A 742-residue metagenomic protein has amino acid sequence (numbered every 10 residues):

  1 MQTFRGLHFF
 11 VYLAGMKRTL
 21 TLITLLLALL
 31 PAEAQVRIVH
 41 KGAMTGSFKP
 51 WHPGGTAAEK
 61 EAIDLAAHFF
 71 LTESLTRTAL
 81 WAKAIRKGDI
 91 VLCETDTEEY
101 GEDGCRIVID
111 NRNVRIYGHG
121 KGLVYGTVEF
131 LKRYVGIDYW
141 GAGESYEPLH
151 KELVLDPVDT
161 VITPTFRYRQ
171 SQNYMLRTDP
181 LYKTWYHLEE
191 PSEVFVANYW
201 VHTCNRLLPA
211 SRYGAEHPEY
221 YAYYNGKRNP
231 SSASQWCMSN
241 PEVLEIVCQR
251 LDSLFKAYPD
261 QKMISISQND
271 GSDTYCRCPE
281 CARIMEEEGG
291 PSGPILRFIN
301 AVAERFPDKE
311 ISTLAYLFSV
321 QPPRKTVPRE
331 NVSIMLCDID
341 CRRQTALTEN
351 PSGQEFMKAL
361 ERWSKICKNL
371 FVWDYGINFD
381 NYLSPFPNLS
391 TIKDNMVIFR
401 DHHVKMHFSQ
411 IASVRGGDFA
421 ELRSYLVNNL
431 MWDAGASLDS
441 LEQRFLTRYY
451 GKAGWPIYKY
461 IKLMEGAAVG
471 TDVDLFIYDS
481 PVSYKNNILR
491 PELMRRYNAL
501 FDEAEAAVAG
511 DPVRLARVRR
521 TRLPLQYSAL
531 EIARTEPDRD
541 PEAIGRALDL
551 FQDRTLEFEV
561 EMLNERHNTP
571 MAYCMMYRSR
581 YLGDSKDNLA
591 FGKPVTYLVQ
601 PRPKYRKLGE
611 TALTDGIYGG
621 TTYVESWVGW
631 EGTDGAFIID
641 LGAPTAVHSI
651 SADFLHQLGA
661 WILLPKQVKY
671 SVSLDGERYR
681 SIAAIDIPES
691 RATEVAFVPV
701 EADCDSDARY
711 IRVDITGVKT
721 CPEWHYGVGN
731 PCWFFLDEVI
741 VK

Functional and structural regions predicted by a protein language model:
M1-H8: N-terminal amphipathic/hydrophobic targeting modules at extreme N-termini, encompassing cleavable Sec/SRP-type signal
T19-L30: Sec-dependent N-terminal signal peptides
V36-K49, T56-H68, T72, E98-R297 (+4 more regions): Feature activates predominantly on carbohydrate-active enzymes
T76-D103, R115-Y117: Short, well-ordered secondary-structure micro-motifs within conserved domains or adaptor modules
E242-V243, S253, Q354-K452, K459: Structured mid-domain segments that build the active-site/substrate or prosthetic-cofactor binding neighborhood
S312, Y316-D340, L383-S390, G416-S424: Substrate-binding cleft/loops of secretory-pathway carbohydrate-active enzymes
L430-R606: Catalytic domains of carbohydrate-active enzymes that cleave complex glycans
G619-S681, A696-K742: Aromatic, loop-rich ligand-recognition surfaces of beta-strand-rich domains
